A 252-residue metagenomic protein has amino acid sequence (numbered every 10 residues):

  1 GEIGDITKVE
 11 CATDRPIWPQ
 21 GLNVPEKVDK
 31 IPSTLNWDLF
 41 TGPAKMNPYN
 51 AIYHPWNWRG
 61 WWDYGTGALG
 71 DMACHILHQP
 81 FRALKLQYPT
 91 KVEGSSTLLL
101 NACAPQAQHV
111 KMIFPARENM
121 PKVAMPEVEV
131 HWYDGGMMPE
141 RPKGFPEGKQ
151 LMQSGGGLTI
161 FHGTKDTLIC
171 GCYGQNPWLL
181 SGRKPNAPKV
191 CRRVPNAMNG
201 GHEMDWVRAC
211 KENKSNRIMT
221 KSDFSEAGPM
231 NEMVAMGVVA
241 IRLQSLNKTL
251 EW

Functional and structural regions predicted by a protein language model:
G1-T7, N23-I31: Basic phosphate/pyrophosphate-binding loop/patch that engages nucleotide-derived ligands
I3-Q20, N36-N47, T90-L98, V130: NAD(P)-dependent dehydrogenases' Rossmann-like dinucleotide-binding region
P16-L22, M236-A240: Secretory-pathway/luminal and periplasmic proteins that interact with or process carbohydrate-rich
P19-V24, N50-Y53, C172-Y173: Short, solvent-exposed loop/turn and secondary-structure capping segments
G21-V24, W56-T66: Flexible glycine/proline-enriched surface loops and loop-helix/loop-strand junctions
M46-P48, I52, F81-A83: C-terminal and late-domain segments of enzyme folds
G67, H78: Substrate-binding clefts and catalytic carboxylate motifs of secreted carbohydrate-active enzymes
M72, L77, L84, Y88-W252: Glycine-enriched catalytic-core subsegment of oxygenase/oxidase enzymes
